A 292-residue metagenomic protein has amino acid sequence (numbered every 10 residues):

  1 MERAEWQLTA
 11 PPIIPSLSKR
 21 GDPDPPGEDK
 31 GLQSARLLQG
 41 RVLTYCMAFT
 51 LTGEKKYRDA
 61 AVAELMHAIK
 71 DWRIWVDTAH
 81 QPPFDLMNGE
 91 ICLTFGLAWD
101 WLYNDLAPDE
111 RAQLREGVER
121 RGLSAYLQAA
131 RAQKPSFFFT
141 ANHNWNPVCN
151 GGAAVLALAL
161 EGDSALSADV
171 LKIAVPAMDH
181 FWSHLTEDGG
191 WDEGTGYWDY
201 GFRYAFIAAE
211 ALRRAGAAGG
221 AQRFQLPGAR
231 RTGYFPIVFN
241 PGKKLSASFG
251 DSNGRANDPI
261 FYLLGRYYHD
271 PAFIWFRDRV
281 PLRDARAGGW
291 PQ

Functional and structural regions predicted by a protein language model:
E2-I13, A60-V76, Q113-S136, D169-G189 (+2 more regions): Long, well-ordered core segments of solenoidal/helical folds
E5-L37, R73-F84, F139: Internal amphipathic alpha-helical repeat/solenoid segments
P26-D29, E90-G196: Active-site lining segments of carbohydrate-active enzymes
A35, Q39, K55-D59, P147 (+5 more regions): Conserved structured core elements
Q39-K55, I69-D77, E90-E110, C149-A165 (+2 more regions): Well-ordered alpha-helical scaffold segments within catalytic/enzyme domains
L51-T52, V76-D85, P108, S136-F139 (+3 more regions): Short, surface-exposed loop/turn segments at secondary-structure junctions
Q81-G89, W198, N253: Short, solvent-exposed turn/loop segments enriched in Gly/Ser/Thr/Pro and often Arg
K134-F137, L160, Y197-Q292: Carbohydrate-active enzyme catalytic cores, enriched for enzymes that act on polyanionic acidic polysaccharides
